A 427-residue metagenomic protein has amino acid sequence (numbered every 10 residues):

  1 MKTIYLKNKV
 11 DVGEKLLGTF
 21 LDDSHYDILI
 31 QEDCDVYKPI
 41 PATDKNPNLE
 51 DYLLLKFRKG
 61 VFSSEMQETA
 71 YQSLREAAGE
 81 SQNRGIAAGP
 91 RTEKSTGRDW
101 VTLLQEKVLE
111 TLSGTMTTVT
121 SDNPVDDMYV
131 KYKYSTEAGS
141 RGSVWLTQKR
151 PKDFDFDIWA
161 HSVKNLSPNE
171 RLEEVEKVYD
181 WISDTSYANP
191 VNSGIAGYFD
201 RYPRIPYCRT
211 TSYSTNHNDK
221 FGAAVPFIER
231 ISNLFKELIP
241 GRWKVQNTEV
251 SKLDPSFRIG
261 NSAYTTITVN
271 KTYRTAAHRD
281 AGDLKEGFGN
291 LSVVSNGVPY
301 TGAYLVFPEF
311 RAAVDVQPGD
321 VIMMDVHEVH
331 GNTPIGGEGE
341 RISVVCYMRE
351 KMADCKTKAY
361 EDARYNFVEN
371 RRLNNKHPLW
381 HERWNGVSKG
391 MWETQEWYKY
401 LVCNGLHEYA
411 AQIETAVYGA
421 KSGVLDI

Functional and structural regions predicted by a protein language model:
M1-N290, V314, G336-I342, M348-I427: Fe(II)/2-oxoglutarate oxygenase catalytic core
E286-S295, D320-M323: Contiguous, well-ordered alpha-helical segments that form the cores/surfaces of helical PPI scaffolds
V294-S295, F307-E309, M324-V326, C346-Y347: Short His-Asn-centered micro-motif
S295-Q317, K358: A short beta-strand-loop-beta hairpin characteristic of the jelly-roll/cupin
V314-V329: Conserved metal-binding segment of the jelly-roll/cupin
H330-G336: Short, Lys/Arg- and Gly-enriched loop/turn segments at beta-strand edges
